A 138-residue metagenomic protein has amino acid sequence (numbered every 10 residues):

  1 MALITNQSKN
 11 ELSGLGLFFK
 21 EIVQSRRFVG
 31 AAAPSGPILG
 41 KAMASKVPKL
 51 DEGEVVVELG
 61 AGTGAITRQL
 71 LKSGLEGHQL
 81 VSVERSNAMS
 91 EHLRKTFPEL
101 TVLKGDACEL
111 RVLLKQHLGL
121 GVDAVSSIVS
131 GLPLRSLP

Functional and structural regions predicted by a protein language model:
E11-L50: Class I SAM-dependent methyltransferase Rossmann-like catalytic core, especially the SAM/SAH-binding loop
E52-G62: Conserved class I S-adenosyl-L-methionine
T63-L75: Conserved SAM-binding loop of SAM-dependent methyltransferases across substrates and taxa, primarily the Class I
Q79-E84: Conserved SAM-binding motif I beta-strand of class I
S86, D106: Conserved SAM/SAH-binding beta-strand->alpha-helix loop
L93-R94: Conserved SAM-binding loop
L110-D123: Short amphipathic alpha-helix with an adjacent loop that forms part of the alpha/beta core around
A124-P138: A short SAM/SAH-binding and catalytic strip from SAM-dependent methyltransferases
